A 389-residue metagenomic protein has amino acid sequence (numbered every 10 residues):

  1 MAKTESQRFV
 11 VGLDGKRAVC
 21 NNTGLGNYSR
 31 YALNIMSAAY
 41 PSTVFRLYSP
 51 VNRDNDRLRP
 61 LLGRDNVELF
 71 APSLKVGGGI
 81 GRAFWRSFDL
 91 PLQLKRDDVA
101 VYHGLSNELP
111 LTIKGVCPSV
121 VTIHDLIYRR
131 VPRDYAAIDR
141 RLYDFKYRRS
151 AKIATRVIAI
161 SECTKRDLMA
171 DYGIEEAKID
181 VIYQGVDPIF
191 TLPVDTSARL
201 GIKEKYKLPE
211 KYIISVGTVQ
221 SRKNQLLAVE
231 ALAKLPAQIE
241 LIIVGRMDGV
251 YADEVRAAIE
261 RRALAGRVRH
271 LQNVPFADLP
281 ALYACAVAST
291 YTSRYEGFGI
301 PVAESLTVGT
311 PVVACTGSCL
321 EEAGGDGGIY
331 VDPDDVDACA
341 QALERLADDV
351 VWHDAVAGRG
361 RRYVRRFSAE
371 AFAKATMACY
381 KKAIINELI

Functional and structural regions predicted by a protein language model:
M1-I389: Carbohydrate transferase catalytic cores enriched for Leloir-type hexosyltransferases
